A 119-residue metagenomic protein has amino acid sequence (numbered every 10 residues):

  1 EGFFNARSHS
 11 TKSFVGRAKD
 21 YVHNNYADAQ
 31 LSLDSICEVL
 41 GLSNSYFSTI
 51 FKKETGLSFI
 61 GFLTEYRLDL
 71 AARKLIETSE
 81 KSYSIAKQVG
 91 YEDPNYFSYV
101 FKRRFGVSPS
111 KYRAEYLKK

Functional and structural regions predicted by a protein language model:
E1-R17, L40, K53-G61, E65: Short, Lys/Arg-enriched, Trp-marked, Pro/Gly-tolerant hinge/linker segments that flank
E1-R7, K19-S32, F51-T55, A72-K81 (+1 more regions): Basic, amphipathic alpha-helical hairpins
S35-L42, F47, F51, I85-E92 (+2 more regions): Append "Primarily bacterial transcriptional regulators
K53-E92, A114-K119: Terminal helix-turn-helix DNA-binding modules in bacterial transcription factors
Y99-K119: …primarily DNA-binding HTH/wHTH and HhH modules…
